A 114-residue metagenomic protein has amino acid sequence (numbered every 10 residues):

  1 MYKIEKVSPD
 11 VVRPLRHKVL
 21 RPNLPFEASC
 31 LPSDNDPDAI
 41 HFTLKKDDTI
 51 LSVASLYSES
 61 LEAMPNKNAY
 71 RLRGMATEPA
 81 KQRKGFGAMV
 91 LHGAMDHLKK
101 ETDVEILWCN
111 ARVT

Functional and structural regions predicted by a protein language model:
M1-R13: A short beta-loop-alpha structural element at the N-terminal edge of CoA-dependent acyl/N-acetyltransferase catalytic
D10-H17, A88: Short amphipathic alpha-helical segments
V11, V113-T114: Short alpha-helical
R16-D47, L51: Active-site rim helix/loop that mediates acceptor-substrate recognition in acyltransferases
T43, T49-S60, R71-A76: Conserved beta-strand in the GNAT
E59-L72, Q82, E101-E105: A conserved beta-turn-beta hairpin within the catalytic core of GNAT-like acetyltransferases that forms part
T77, R83-D96: Conserved acetyl-CoA-binding loop-helix of GNAT-fold acetyltransferases
L91, L98-R112: Conserved GNAT acetyl-CoA-binding A-motif
